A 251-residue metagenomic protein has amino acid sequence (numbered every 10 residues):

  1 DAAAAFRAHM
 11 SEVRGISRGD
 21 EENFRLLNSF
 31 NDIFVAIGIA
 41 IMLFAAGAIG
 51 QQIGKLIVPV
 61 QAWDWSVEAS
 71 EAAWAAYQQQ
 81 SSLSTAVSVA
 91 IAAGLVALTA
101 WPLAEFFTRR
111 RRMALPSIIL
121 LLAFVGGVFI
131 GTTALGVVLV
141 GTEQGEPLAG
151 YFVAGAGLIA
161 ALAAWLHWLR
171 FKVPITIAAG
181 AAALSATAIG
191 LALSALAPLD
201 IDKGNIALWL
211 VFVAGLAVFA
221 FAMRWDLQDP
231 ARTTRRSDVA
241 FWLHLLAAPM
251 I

Functional and structural regions predicted by a protein language model:
D1-I251: Alpha-helical multi-pass membrane segments and their bilayer interfacial helix-loop junctions
